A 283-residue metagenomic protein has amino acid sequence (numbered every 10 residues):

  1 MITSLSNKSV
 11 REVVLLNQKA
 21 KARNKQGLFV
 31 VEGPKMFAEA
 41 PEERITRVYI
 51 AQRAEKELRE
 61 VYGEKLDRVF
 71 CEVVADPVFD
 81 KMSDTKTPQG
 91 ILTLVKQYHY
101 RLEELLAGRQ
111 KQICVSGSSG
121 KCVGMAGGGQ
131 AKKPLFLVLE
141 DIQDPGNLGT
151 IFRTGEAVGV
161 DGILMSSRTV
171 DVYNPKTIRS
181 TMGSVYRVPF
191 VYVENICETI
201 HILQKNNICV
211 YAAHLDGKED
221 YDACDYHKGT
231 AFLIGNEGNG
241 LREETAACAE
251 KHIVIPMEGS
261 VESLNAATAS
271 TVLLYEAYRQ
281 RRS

Functional and structural regions predicted by a protein language model:
M1-R59, T169-V170: Boundary-proximal intrinsically disordered activation/regulatory segments immediately upstream of a helical core
I2-S4, E72-A75, P189-N195: Short acidic-hydrophobic, aromatic-tinged amphipathic segments that line or gate anion-handling sites
G33, Q143-T150, L264-A269: Amphipathic alpha-helical repeat scaffolds
V69-L94: Glycine/small-residue-rich loop that forms an oxyanion/phosphate-binding "nest" at active or ligand-binding sites
V74-A75, E140, S166-S167, P189 (+1 more regions): Short beta->alpha connector loops at strand-helix junctions that form conserved, small/polar/Pro-enriched
R109-G117, A131-G217: RNA substrate-binding interface of SAM-dependent RNA methyltransferases
T154-V158, V172, T177-V185, E243-S283: Structured adenosyl-cofactor binding patch, chiefly the S-adenosyl-L-methionine
Y211-V261: Active-site/ligand-binding-proximal alpha/beta "capping" segment
